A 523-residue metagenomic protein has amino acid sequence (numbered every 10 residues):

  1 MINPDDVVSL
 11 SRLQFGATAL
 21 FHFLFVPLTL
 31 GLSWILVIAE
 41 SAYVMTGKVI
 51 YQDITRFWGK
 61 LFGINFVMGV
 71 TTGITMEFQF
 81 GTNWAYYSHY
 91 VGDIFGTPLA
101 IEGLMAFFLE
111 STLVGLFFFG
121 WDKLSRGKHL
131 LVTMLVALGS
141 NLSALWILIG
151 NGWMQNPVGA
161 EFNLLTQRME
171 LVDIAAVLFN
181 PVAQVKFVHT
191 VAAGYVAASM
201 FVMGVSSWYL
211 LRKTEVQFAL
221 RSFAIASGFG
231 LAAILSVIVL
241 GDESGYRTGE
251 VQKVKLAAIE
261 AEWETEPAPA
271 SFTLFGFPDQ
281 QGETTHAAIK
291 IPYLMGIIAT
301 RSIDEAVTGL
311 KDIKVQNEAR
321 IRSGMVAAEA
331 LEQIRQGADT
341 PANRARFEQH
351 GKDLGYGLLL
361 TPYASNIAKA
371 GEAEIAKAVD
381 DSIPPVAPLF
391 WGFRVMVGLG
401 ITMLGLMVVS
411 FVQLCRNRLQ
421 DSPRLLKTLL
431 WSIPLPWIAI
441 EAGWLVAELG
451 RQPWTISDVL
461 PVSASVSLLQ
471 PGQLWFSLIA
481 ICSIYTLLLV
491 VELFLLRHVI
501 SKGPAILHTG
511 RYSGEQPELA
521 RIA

Functional and structural regions predicted by a protein language model:
M1-L20, G47-I54, F78-A100, G152-V188 (+5 more regions): Membrane-interface interhelical loops and short amphipathic "cap" helices that link adjacent transmembrane segments
V26-W34, M105-L113, G194-G204, V395-F411 (+1 more regions): Hydrophobic alpha-helical transmembrane segments
T46-I64, Y90-G96, A100, G120-L138 (+2 more regions): Membrane-interfacial loop-to-helix junctions in multi-pass inner-membrane proteins
G63-T72, M134-M154, G230-G241, L430-L449: Hydrophobic alpha-helical membrane-insertion segments
N65-L135, G152, L449-Q452: Membrane-interface helix-loop-helix modules in multi-pass inner-membrane proteins
G115-K123, K128-M134, L145-M154, L178-K255 (+1 more regions): Internal alpha-helical transmembrane segments
G150, A232-D339: Aromatic-rich transmembrane-lumenal/periplasmic boundary elements in polytopic membrane proteins
D381-W444, W475-V499, I522: C-terminal substrate/ligand-recognition segments
